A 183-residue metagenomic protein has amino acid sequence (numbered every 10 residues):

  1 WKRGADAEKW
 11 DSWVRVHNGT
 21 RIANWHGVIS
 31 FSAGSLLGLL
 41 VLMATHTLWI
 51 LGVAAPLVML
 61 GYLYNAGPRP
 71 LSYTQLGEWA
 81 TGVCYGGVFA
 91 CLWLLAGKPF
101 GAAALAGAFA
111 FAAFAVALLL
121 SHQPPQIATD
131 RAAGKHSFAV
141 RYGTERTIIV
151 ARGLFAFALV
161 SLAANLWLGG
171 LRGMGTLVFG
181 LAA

Functional and structural regions predicted by a protein language model:
W1-E8, A117-A139: Acidic (Asp/Glu-rich) catalytic motifs at the cytosolic membrane interface
W1-H46, A139-L171: Multi-pass membrane catalytic core of lipid/isoprenoid biosynthesis enzymes
S12, N18-P99: Intramembrane alpha-helical segments
N24-V28, I50-A55, W79, A104-F109 (+2 more regions): Hydrophobic alpha-helical transmembrane segments
F31, L57-G61, F111, F155-A158 (+1 more regions): Residue-level recognition of pore/gate-forming positions within transmembrane alpha-helices of multi-pass
G34-L37, V88, F114-L118, A158-S161 (+1 more regions): Alpha-helical transmembrane segments of multipass membrane proteins
I50-Y62, G101-S121: Membrane-embedded alpha-helical segments that form the functional core of polytopic membrane enzymes, especially those
W167-A183: Extended hydrophobic alpha-helices typical of membrane-associated regions
